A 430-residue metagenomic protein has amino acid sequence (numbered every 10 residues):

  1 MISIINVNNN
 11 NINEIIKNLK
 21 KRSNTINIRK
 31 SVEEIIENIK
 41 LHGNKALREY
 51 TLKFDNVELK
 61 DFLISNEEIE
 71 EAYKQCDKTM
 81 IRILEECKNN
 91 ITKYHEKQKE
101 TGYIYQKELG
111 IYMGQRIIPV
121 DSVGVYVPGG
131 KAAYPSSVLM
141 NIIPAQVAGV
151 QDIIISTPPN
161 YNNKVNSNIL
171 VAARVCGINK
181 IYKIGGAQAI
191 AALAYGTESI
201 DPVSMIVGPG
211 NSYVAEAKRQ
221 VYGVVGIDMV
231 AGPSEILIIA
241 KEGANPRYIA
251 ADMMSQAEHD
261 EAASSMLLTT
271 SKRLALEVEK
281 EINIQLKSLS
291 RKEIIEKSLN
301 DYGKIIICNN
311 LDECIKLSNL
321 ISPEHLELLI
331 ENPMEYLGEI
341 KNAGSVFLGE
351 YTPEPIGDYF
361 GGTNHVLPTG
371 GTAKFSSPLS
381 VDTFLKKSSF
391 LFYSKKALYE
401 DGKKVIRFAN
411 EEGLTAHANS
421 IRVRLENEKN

Functional and structural regions predicted by a protein language model:
M1-D121: N-terminal Rossmann-like NAD(P)+-binding subdomain of aldehyde/semialdehyde dehydrogenases
I2-N8, K180-G185, I305-N310: Short acidic-hydrophobic, aromatic-tinged amphipathic segments that line or gate anion-handling sites
Y105-V171: Conserved small-residue-rich beta-alpha loop and adjacent elements that most often cradle the phosphate/pyrophosphate
Q151-N160, S265-S271, V278, G349: Short internal beta-strands
G177-Y248, D252-S255, H259-S264: Conserved NAD(P)+-binding/catalytic subdomain of aldehyde/semialdehyde dehydrogenases
H259, L267-A343: A glycine- and small/hydrophobic-rich beta-loop-beta segment that serves as a flexible "lid/hinge" or phosphate-binding
L320-N430: C-terminal core of ALDH-fold dehydrogenases
